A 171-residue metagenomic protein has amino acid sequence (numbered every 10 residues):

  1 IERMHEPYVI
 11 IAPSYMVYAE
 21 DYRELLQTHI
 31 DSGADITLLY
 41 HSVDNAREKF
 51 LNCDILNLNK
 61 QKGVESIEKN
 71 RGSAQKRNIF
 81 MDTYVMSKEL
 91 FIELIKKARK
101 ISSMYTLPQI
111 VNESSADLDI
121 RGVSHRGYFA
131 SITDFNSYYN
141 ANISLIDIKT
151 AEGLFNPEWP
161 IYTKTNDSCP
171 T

Functional and structural regions predicted by a protein language model:
I1-E2: A structured beta-alpha segment of the ubiquitous adenosine-cofactor-binding alpha/beta core
H5, A19-A98: Conserved core of the sugar-phosphate nucleotidyltransferase
V9: Short aromatic/hydrophobic "clamp" motif used to bind/position activated sugar donors
A12-P13: Active-site acidic Asp-centered loop
V17-Y18, A130: Glycine-/small-residue-rich active-site loops that bind phosphorylated ligands and cofactors
A98-T171: Left-handed beta-helix
